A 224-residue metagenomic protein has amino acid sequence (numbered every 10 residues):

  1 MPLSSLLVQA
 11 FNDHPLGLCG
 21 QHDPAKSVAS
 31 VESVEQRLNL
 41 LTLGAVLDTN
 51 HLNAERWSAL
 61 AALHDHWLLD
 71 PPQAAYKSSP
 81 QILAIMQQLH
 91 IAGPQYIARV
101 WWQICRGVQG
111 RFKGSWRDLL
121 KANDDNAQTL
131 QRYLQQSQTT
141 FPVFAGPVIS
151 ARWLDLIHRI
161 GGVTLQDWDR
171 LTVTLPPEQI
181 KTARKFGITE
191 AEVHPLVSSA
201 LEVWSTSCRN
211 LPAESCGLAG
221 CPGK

Functional and structural regions predicted by a protein language model:
M1-K224: HhH-family (HhH-GPD) DNA N-glycosylase catalytic core used in base-excision repair
